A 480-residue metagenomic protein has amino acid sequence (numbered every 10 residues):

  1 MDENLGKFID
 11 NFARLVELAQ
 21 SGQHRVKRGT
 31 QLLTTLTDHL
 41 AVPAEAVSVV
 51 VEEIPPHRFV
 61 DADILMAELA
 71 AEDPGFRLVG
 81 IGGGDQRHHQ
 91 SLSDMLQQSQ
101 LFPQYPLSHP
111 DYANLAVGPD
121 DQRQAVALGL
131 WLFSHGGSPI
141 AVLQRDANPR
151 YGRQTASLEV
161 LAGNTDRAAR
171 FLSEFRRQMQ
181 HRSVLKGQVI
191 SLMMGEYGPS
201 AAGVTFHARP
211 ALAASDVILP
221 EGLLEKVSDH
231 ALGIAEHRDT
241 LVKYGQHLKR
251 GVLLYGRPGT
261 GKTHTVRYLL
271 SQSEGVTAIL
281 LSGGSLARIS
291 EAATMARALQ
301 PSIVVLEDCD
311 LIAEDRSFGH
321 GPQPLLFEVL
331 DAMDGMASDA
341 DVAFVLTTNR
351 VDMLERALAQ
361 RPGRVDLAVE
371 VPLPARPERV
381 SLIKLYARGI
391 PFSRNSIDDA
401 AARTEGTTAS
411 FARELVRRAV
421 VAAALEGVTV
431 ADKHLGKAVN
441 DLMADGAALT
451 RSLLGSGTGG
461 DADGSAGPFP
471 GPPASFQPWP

Functional and structural regions predicted by a protein language model:
M1-E236, K249, G284, G467-P480: AAA+ P-loop ATPase mechanoenzymes
M66, F175, V266-L269, A292 (+2 more regions): Aromatic/hydrophobic pocket-lining residues that form π-stacking "cages" and hydrophobic walls in ligand
P74-L78, S183-G187, D239, V304 (+4 more regions): Residue-level signal for secondary-structure boundary elements
L92-Q104, A127, A202-R209, L254-V266 (+6 more regions): Short, charged low-complexity intrinsically disordered segments located at boundaries of structured domains
L161, E370-V371, A402-E405: Short, glycine/charged-rich beta-strand-loop motifs at protein surfaces that mediate ligand recognition and catalysis
R167-F175, T265, A292, L382 (+1 more regions): Hydrophobic side chains in well-ordered alpha-helices
A214-D398: Walker A/P-loop NTP-binding motif of AAA+ ATPase domains
R361, R376-P480: C-terminal alpha-helical "lid" subdomain
